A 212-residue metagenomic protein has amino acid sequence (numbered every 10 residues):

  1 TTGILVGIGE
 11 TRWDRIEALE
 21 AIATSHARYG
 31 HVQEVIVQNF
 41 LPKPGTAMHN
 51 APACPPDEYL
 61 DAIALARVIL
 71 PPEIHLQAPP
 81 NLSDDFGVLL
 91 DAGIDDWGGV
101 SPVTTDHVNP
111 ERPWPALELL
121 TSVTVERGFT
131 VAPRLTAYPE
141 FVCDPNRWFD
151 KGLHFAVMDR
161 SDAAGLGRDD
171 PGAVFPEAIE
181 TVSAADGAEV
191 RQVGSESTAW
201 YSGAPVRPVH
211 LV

Functional and structural regions predicted by a protein language model:
T1-T2: Radical SAM/AdoMet-radical enzyme domain recognition
V6-G9, N39-L41: Glycine-rich beta-alpha junction loops
I16-V212: Auxiliary Fe-S-binding modules of radical SAM enzymes
